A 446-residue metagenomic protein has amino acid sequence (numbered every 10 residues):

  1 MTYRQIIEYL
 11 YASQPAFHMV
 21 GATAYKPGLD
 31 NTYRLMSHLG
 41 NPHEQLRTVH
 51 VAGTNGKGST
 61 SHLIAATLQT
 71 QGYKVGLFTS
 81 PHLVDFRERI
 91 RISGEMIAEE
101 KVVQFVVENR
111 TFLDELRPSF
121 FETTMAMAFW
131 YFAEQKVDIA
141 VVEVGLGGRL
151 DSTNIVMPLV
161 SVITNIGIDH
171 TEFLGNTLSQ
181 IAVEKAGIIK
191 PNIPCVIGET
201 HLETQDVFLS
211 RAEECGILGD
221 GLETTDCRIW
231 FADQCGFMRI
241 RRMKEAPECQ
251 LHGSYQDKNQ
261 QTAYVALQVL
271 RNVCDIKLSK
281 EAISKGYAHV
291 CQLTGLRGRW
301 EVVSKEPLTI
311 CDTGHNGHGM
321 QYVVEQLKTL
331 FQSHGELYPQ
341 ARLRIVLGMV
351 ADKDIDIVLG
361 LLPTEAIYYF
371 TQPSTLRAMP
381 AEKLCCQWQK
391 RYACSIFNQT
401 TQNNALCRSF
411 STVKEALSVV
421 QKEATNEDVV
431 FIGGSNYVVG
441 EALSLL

Functional and structural regions predicted by a protein language model:
M1-G53, T60-H62, A66-Q71: Short functional linear segments
A22-L29, R34-Q45, T70-V156, E172-L174 (+1 more regions): ATP-dependent carboxylate-amine ligase catalytic core
T54, V75, V141, T164 (+7 more regions): Residue-level signal for inorganic ion chemistry
I64, R149-L159, L443-L446: Short Gly/Thr/Asp-enriched flexible loops that form oxyanion-binding sites at enzyme active sites
P118, A140-E143, V160-P247, Q260-E281: Acidic, Mg2+-coordinating active-site environments of NTP-dependent enzymes
W130-E134, V265-N272, S444: Short glycine/serine- and small hydrophobic-enriched flexible loop segments
I139-V144, S152-V162, G167-H170, M243-I367: Nucleotide phosphate-binding/pyrophosphate-handling subdomain across enzymes that bind or process nucleotide phosphates
H201-R211, L308-I310, V358-V429: C-terminal helical cap/extension that packs against the catalytic core of soluble nucleotide-cofactor enzymes
